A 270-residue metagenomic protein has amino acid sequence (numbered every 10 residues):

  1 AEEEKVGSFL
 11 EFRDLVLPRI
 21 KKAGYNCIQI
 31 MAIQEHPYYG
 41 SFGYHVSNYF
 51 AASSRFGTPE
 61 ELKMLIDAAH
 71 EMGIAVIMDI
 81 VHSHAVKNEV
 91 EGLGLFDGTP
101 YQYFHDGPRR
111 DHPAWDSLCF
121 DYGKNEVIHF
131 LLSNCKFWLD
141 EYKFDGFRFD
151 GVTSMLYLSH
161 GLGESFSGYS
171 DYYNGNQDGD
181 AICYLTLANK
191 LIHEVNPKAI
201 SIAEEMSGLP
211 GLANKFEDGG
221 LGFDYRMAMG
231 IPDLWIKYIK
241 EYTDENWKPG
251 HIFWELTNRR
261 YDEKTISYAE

Functional and structural regions predicted by a protein language model:
E2-Q177: Substrate-binding/active-site clefts of carbohydrate-active enzymes
K143-D145, H160-E270: Conserved alpha/beta catalytic core and glycan-binding cleft of carbohydrate-active enzymes
